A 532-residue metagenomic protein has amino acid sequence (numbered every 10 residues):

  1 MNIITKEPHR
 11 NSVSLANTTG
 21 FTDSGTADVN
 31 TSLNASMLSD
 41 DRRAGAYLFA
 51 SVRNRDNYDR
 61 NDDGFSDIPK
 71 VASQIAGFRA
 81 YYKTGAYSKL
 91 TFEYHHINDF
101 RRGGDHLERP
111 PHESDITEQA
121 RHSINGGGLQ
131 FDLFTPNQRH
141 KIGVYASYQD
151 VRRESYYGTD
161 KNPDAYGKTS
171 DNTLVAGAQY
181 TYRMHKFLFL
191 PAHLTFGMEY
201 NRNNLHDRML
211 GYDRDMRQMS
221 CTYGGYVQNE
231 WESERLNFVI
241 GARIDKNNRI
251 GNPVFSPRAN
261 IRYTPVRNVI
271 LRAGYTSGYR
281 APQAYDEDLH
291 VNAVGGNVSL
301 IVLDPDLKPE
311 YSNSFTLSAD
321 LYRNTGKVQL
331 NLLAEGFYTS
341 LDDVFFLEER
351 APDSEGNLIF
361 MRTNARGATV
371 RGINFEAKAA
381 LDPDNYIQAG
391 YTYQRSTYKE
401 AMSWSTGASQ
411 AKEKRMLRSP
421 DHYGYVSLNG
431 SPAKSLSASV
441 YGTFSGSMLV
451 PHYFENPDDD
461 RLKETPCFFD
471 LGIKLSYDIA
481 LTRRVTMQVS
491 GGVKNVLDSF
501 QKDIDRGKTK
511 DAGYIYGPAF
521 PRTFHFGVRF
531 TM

Functional and structural regions predicted by a protein language model:
M1-N2, K6-D62, P69-A76, R484: Outer-membrane beta-barrel translocator/receptor signature
L33-A35, K141-Y157, R272, D306-T363 (+1 more regions): Membrane-embedded beta-barrel scaffold of Gram-negative outer-membrane proteins
R55-I75, K83-I142, Q149-N172, D215: Flexible loop and strand-edge segments within Gram-negative outer membrane beta-barrel domains
G85, F189-H193, E199, R208-M209 (+3 more regions): Structural signature of Gram-negative outer-membrane beta-barrels, strongest in the C-terminal barrel of TonB-dependent
N98, L107-R109, M216, N248 (+5 more regions): Surface-exposed extracellular loop regions of Gram-negative outer-membrane beta-barrel proteins, predominantly
A120-G126, Y148, R152-N237, A365 (+1 more regions): Outer-membrane beta-barrel transmembrane domain signature of Gram-negative proteins, especially the mid-to-C-terminal
E232-R235, L332, F337-S340, M361-F454 (+1 more regions): Gram-negative outer-membrane beta-barrel transporters
D342, S435, F444-Y453, Y477-M532: C-terminal beta-signal and adjacent terminal beta-strands/loops of Gram-negative outer-membrane beta-barrel proteins
